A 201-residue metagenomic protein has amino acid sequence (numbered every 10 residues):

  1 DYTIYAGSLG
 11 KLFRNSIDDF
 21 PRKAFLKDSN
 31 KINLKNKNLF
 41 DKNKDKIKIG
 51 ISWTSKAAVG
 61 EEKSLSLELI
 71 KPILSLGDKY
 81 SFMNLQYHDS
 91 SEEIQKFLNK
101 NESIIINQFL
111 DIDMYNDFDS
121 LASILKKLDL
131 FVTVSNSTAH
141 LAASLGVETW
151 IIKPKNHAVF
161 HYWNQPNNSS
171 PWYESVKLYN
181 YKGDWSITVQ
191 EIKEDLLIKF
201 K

Functional and structural regions predicted by a protein language model:
D1-K201: Catalytic machinery of carbohydrate-active enzymes, primarily nucleotide-sugar-dependent glycosyltransferases
